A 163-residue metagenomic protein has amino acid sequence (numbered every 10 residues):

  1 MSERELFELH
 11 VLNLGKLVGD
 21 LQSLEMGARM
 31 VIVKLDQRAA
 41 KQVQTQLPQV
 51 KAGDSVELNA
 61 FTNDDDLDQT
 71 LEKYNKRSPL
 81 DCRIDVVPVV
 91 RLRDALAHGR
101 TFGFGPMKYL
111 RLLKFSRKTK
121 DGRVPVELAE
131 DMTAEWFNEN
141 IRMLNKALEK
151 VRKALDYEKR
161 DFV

Functional and structural regions predicted by a protein language model:
M1-Q69, L80-R91, A95-K108, F137-V163: Amphipathic alpha-helical interface elements
E72: Conserved active-site-adjacent core of cysteine acyl-enzyme catalytic domains
L110-P125: Short secondary-structure subsegments characteristic of cysteine-rich extracellular domains
P125-F137: Individual transmembrane alpha-helices with interfacial aromatic-anchor signatures
